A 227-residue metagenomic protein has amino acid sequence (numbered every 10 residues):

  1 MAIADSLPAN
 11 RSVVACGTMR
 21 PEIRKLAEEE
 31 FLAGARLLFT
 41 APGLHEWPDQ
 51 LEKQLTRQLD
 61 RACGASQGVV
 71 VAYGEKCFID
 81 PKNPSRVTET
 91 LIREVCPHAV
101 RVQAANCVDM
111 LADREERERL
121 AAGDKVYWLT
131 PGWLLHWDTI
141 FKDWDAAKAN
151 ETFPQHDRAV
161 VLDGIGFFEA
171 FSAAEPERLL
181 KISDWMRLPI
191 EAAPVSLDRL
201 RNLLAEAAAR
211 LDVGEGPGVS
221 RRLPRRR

Functional and structural regions predicted by a protein language model:
M1-F31: N-terminal basic/disordered segments at the start of proteins
V13-E22, L44-H45, A72-R86, V108-D109 (+3 more regions): Gly/Ser/Thr-rich loops at beta-strand to alpha-helix junctions that form or flank small-molecule/cofactor-binding
E30-A35, G64-A65, L91-V102, R178-P194: Structural alpha-beta junctions
A33-Q50, A192-S196: A short beta-strand-loop structural module common to alpha/beta enzyme folds
P48-A62: Glycine-rich, highly charged phosphate/nucleotide-binding loops
D80-T139: Long, charge-dense
R119-E177: A conserved mid-domain beta-alpha-beta active-site/ligand-binding segment of alpha/beta enzyme cores
P194-R227: C-terminal accessory extensions appended to soluble enzyme cores
